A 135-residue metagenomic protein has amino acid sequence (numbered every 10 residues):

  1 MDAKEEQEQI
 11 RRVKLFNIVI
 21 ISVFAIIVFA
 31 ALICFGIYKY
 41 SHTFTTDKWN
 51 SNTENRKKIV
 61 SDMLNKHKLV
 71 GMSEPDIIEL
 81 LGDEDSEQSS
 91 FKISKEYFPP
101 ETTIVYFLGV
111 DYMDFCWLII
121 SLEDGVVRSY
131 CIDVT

Functional and structural regions predicted by a protein language model:
D2, S22, A30-T135: Residues within mature, well-folded domains
E6-F29: N-terminal Sec-pathway targeting helices
